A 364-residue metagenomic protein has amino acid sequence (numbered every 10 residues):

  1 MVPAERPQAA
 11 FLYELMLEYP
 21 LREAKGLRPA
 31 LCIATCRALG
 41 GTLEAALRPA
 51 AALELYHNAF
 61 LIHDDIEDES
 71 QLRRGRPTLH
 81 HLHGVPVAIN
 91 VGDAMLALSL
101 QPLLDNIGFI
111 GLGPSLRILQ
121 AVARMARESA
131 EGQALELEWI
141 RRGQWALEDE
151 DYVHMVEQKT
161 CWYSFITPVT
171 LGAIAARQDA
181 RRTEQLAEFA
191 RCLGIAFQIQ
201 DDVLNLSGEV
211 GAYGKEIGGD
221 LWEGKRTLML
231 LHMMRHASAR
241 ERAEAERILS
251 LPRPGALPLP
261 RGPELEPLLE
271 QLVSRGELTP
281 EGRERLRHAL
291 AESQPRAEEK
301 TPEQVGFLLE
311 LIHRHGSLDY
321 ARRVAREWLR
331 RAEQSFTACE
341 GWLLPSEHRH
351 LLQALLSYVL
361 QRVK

Functional and structural regions predicted by a protein language model:
M1-K364: All-alpha prenyltransferase/terpene-synthase fold signal
